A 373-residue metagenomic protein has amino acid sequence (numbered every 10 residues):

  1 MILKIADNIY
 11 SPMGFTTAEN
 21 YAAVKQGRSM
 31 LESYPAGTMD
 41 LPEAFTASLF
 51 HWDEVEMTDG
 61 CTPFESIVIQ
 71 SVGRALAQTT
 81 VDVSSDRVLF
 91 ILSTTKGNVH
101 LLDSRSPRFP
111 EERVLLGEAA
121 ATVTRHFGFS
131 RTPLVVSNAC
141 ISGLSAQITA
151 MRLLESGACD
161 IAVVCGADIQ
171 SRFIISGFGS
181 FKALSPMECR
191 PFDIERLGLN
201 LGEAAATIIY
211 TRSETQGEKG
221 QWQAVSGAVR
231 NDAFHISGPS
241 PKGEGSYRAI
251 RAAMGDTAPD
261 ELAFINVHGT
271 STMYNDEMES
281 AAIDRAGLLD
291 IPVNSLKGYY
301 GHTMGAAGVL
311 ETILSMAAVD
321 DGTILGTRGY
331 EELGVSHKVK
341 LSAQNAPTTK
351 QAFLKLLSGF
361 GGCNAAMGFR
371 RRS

Functional and structural regions predicted by a protein language model:
M1-A6, Q351-A352, N364, R371-R372: Extreme N-terminal starter segment of soluble prokaryotic enzymes
I2-S11, T17-F45, E188-P259, A263-F264: Condensing-enzyme catalytic core mediating Claisen C-C bond formation in acyl metabolism
A6, V24, F90, V123 (+9 more regions): Conserved small-residue
M13, A18-T94, N98-V99, A249-D260 (+1 more regions): Conserved active-site "lid/cap" helical segment
E32-S66, G97-D103, R108-T149, A158 (+3 more regions): Conserved catalytic cysteine-centered active-site region of acyl-thioester-dependent Claisen-condensing enzymes
S85, A158-D160, L262, K350: Short, high-confidence coil segments that cap the C-terminus of an alpha-helix and link into the following beta-strand
L134-G166, L201-E218, T303-I324, L341 (+1 more regions): Active-site-proximal alpha-helical scaffold in enzymes
A158-S180, S185-C189, R196, G227-P241 (+2 more regions): Acyl-CoA/ACP chain-elongation machinery
